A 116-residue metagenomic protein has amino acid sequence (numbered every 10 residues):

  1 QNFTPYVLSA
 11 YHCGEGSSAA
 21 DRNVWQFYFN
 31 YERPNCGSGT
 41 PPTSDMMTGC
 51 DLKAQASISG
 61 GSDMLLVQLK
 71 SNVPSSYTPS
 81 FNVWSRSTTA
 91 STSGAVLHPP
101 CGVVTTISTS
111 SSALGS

Functional and structural regions predicted by a protein language model:
Q1-G115: Serine endopeptidase catalytic core focused on the charge-relay Asp
